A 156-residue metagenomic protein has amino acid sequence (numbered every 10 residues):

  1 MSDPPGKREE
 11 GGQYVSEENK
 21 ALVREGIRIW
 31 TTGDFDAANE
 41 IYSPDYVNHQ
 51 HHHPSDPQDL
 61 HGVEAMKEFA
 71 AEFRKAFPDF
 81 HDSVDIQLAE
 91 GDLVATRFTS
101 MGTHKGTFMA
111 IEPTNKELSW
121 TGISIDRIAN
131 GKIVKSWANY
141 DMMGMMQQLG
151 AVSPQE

Functional and structural regions predicted by a protein language model:
S2-E156: C-terminal and inter-domain tail/linker signature
